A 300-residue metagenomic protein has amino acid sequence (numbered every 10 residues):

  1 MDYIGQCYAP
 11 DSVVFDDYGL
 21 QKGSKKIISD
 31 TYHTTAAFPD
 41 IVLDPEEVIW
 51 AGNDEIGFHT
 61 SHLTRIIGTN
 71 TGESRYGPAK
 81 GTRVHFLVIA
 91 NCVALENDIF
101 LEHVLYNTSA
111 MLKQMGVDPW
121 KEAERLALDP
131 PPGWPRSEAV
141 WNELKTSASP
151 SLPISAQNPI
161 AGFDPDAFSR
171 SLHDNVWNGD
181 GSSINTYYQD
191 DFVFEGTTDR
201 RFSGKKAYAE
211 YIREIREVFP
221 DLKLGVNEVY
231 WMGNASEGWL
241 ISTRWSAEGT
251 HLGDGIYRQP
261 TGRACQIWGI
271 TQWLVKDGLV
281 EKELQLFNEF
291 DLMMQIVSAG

Functional and structural regions predicted by a protein language model:
M1-G300: C-terminal and inter-domain tail/linker signature
